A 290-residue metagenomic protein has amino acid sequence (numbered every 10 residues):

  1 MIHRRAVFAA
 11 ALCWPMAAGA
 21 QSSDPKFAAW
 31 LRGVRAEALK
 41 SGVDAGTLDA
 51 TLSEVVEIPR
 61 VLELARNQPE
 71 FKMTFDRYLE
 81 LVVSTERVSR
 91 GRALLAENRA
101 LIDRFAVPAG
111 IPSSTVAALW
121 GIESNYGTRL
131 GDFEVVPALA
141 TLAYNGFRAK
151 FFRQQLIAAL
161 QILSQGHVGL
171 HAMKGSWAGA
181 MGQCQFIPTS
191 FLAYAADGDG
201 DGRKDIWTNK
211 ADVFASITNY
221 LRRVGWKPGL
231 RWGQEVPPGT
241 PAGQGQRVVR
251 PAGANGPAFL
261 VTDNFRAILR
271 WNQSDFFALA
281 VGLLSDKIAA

Functional and structural regions predicted by a protein language model:
M1-C13: N-terminal secretory signal peptides and thylakoid transit peptides that target proteins across membranes
P15-A17: N-terminal signal peptide c-region/cleavage motif recognized by signal peptidases
F27-A45, D49: Mature N-terminal segment immediately following signal peptide/propeptide cleavage in secreted/periplasmic
A45-F259, I268-A290: Catalytic glycan-binding domains that act on GlcNAc-containing polysaccharides
V261-D263: A short, solvent-exposed beta-edge/loop patch
